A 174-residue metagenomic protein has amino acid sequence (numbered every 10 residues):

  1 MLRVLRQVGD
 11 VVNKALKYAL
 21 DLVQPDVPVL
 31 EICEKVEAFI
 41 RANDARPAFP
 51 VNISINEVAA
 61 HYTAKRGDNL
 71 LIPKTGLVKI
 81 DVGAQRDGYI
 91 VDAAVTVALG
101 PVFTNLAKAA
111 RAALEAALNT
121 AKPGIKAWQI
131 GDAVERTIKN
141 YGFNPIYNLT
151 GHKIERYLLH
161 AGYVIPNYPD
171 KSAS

Functional and structural regions predicted by a protein language model:
M1-S174: Active-site neighborhoods and metal-handling regions in enzymes and metal-associated proteins
